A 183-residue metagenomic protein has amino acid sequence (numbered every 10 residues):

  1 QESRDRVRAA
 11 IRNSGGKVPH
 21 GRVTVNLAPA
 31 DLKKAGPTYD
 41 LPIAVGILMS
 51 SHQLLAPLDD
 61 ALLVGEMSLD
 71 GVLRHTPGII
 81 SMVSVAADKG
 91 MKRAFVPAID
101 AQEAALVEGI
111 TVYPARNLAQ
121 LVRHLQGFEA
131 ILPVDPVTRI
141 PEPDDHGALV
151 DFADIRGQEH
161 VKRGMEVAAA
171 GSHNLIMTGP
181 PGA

Functional and structural regions predicted by a protein language model:
Q1-P181: Peripheral, non-AAA+ core regions of ATP-driven protein-machinery
